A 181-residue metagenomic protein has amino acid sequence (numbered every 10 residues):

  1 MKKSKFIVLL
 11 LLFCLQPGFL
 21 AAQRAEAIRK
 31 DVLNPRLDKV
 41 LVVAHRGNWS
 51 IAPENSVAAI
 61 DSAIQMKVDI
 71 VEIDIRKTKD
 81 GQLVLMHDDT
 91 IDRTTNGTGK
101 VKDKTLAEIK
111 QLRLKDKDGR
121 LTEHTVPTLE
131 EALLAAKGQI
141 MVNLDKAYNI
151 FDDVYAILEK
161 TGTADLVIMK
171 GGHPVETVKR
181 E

Functional and structural regions predicted by a protein language model:
M1-A25: Bacterial Sec-dependent N-terminal signal peptides
A22-E181: Phosphate-group recognition and catalysis centered on beta-loop-alpha active-site segments
